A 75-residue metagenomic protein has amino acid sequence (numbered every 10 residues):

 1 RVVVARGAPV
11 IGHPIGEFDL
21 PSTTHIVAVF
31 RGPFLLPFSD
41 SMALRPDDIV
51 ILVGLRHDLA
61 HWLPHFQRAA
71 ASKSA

Functional and structural regions predicted by a protein language model:
R1-R68, K73-A75: Cytosolic Rossmann-like ligand/nucleotide-binding regulatory domains
